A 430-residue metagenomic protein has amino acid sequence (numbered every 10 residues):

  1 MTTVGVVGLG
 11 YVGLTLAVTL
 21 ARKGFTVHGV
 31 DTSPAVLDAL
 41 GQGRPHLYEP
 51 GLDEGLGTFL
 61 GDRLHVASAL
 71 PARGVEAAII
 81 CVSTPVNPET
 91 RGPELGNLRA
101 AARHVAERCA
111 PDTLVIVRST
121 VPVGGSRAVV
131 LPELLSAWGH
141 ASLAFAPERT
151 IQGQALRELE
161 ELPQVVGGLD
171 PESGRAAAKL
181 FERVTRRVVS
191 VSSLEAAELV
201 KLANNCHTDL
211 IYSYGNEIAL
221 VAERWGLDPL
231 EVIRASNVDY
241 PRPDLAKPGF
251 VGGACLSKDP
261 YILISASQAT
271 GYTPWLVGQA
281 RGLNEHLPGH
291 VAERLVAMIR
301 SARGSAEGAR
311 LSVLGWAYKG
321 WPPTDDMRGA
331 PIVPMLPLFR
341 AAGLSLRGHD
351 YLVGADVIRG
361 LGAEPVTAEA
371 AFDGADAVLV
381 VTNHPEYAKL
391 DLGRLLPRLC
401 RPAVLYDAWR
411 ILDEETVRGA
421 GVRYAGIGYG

Functional and structural regions predicted by a protein language model:
M1-G430: Structural/interface elements that position substrates and couple domains in central-metabolism enzymes
